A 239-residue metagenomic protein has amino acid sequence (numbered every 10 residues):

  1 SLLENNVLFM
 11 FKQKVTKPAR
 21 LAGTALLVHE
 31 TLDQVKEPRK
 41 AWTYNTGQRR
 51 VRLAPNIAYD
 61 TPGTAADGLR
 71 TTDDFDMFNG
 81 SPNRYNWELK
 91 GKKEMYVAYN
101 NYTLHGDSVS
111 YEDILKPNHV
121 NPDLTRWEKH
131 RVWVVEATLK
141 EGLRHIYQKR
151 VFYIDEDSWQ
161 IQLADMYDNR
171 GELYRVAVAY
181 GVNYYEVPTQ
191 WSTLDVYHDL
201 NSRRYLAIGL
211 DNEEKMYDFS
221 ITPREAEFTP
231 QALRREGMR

Functional and structural regions predicted by a protein language model:
S1, V28-E30, L89-G91: Surface-exposed beta-strand edges and flanking loops
S1-M10: N-terminal leader/targeting segments and the immediate start of mature chains
K12-L21, L26-P82, V120-P223: Gly/Pro-enriched, hydrophobic low-complexity segments that function as extracytoplasmic propeptides/linkers
N79-Q148, P230-R239: Mature hydrolase/peptidase catalytic cores and their serpin-fold inhibitory cores, especially in secreted
E213-R239: Long, C-terminal catalytic modules of enzymes
